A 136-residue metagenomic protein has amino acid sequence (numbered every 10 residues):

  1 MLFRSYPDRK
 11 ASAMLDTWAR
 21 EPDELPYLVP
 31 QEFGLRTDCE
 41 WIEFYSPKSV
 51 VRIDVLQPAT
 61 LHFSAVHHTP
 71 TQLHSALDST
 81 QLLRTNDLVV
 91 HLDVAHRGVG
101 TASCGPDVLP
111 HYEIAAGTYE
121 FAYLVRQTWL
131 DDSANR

Functional and structural regions predicted by a protein language model:
M1-R136: Beta-strand/loop-rich accessory regions of lumenal/periplasmic or secreted enzymes, predominantly carbohydrate-active
